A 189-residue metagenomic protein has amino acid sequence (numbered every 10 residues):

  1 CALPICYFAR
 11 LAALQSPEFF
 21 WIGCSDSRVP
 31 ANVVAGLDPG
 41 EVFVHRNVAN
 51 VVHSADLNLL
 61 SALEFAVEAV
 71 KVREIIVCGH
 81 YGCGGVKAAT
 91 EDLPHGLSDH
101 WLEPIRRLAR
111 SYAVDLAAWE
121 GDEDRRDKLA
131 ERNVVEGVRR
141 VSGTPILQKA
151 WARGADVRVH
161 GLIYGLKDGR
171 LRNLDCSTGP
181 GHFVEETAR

Functional and structural regions predicted by a protein language model:
C1-L3: Short, small-residue-biased leader/transition segments that mark boundaries at the very start of proteins
L11-Q15, A35-L37, E68-A69, K149-D156 (+1 more regions): Solvent-exposed alpha-helices and their adjacent loops that cap or buttress functional pockets in soluble metabolic
A12-R28: N-terminal low-complexity or amphipathic/hydrophobic leaders
W21, H45, V77, V141 (+2 more regions): Divalent metal-coordination and catalytic microenvironments
V33, D38-D127, T178-G179, V184-R189: Short HxH-centered metal-ligating active-site micro-motif
R106-I163: Polyanion-binding loop/helix "lid" in catalytic or ligand-binding cores
A152-P180: GST superfamily/GST-like fold recognition
